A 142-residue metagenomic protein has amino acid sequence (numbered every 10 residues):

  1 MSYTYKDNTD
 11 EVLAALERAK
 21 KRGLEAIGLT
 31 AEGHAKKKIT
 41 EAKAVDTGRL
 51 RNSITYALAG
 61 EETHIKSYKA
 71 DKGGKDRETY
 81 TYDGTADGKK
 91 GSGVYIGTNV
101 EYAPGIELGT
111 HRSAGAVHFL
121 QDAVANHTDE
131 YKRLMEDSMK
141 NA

Functional and structural regions predicted by a protein language model:
M1-A142: Short, Lys/Arg-rich flexible segments
